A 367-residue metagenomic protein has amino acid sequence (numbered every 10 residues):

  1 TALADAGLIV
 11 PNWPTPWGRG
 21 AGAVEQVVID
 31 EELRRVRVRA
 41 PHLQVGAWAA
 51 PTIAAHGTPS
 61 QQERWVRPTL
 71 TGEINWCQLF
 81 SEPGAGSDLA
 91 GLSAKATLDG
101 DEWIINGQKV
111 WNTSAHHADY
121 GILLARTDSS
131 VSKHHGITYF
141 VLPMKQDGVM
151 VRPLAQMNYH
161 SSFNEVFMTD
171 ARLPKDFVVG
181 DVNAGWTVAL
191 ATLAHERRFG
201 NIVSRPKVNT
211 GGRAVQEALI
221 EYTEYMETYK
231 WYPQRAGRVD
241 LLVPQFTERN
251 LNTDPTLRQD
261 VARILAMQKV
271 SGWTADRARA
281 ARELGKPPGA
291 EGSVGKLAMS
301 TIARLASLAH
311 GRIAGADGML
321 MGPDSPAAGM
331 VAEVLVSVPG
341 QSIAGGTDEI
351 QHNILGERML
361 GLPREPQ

Functional and structural regions predicted by a protein language model:
T1-R37, H56-Q61, P68, G72 (+2 more regions): Alpha-helical interface subdomain recognition
A21-A23, D88-A90, S114-A118, K133-G136 (+2 more regions): Short glycine/proline-enriched turns and hinge-like loops at secondary-structure junctions
P41-S60, G86: N-terminal glycine-rich flavin-associated loop
G72-F80, L124: A short, Trp-centered hydrophobic/proline-enriched beta-strand micro-motif
D101-E102, N106-L154, N164: A short core secondary-structure module
V110-A115, M157-H160, G340-G345: Glycine-rich phosphate/pyrophosphate-binding beta-alpha loops
K145-R172, V179-A184: Flexible, small-/acidic-enriched active-site or ligand-binding loops
D170-V208: Long, acidic (Asp/Glu-rich), low-complexity accessory segments flanking structured domains
